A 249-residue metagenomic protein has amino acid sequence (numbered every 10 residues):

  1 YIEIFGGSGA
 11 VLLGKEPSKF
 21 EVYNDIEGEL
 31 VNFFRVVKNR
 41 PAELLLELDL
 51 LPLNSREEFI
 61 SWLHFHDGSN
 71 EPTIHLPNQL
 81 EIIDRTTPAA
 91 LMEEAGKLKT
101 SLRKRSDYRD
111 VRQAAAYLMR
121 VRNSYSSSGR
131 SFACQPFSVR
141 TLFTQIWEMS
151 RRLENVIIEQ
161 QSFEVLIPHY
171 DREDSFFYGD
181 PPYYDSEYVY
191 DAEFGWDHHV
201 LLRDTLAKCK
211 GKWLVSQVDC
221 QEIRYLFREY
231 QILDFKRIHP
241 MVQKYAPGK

Functional and structural regions predicted by a protein language model:
Y1-K15, Y23-G28, L118-Y125, Q160-F163 (+2 more regions): Conserved proline-anchored active-site loop of SAM-dependent methyltransferases that bridges a beta-strand
G6-A10, Q145, Q217-Q221: Short, polar loop motifs at secondary-structure junctions
E16-I157: Class I S-adenosyl-L-methionine-dependent methyltransferase module
S18-E21, N39-P41, V189, E193-D197 (+2 more regions): Glycine-rich, phosphate-binding/catalytic loops in enzymes
F20, F176, Y184-K210: SAM-dependent methyltransferase catalytic-core segment centered on the flexible catalytic loop and adjoining short
I26-E29, Y184, K236-Q243: Short, acidic/turn-prone active-site loops that include or flank metal/cofactor- and phosphate-binding residues
I157-E159, L233: General small-molecule cofactor/ligand-binding pocket signal
G195-K249: Long, positively charged, glycine-interspersed low-complexity recognition regions
